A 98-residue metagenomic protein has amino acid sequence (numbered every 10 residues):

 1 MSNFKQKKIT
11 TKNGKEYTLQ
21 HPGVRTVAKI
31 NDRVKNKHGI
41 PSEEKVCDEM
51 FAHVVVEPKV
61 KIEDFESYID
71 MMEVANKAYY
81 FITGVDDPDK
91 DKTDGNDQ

Functional and structural regions predicted by a protein language model:
F4, Q20-Q98: Short, surface-exposed, charged amphipathic helix/loop patches that serve as local interaction elements
K5-G14: Short acidic-hydrophobic surface loop/beta-edge motif
